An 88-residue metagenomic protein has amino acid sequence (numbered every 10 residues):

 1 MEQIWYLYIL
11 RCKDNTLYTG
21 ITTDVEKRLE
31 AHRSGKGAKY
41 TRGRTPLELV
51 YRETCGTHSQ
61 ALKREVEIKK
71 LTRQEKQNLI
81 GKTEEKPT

Functional and structural regions predicted by a protein language model:
M1-C55, S59-K69, R73-T88: GIY-YIG nuclease catalytic motif and its immediate N-terminal context
